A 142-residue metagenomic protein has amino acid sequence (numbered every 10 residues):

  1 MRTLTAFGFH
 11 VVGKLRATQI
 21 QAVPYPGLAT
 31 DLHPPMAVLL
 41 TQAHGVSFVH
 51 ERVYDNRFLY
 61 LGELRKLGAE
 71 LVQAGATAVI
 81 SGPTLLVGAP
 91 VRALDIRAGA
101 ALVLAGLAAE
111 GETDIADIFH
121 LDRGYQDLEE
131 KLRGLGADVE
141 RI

Functional and structural regions predicted by a protein language model:
M1-I142: Short, structured segments at the rim of ligand-binding sites
